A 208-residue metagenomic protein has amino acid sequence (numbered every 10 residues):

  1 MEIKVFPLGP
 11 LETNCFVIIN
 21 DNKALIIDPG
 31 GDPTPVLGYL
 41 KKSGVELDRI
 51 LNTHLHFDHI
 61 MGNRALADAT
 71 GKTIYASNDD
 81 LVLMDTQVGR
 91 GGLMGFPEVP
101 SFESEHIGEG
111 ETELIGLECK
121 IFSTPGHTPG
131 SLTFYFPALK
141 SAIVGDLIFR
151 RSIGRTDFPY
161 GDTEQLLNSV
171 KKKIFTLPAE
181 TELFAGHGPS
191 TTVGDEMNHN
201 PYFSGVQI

Functional and structural regions predicted by a protein language model:
M1-S43, T133-G145: Conserved beta-strand hairpin/beta-sheet module of binuclear metal-dependent hydrolase folds, prominently
F6, I18, E109-I115: Short acidic-hydrophobic surface loop/beta-edge motif
F6-P7, F102-S104, S123-P125: Short Gly/Pro-enriched turn/cap motifs at secondary-structure boundaries
L11-E12, D32, H56, D80 (+4 more regions): A generic "binding-loop/recognition-motif" signal
I26-I27, D48-L55, I74-S77, S123-G126 (+2 more regions): Active-site neighborhood of phospho(di)ester-bond hydrolases with catalytic His/Asp-centered motifs
D32-L114, N198-V206: Active-site HxH/HxHxD metal-binding segment of metal-dependent hydrolases
R90-L93, E118-Q207: Metallo-beta-lactamase
